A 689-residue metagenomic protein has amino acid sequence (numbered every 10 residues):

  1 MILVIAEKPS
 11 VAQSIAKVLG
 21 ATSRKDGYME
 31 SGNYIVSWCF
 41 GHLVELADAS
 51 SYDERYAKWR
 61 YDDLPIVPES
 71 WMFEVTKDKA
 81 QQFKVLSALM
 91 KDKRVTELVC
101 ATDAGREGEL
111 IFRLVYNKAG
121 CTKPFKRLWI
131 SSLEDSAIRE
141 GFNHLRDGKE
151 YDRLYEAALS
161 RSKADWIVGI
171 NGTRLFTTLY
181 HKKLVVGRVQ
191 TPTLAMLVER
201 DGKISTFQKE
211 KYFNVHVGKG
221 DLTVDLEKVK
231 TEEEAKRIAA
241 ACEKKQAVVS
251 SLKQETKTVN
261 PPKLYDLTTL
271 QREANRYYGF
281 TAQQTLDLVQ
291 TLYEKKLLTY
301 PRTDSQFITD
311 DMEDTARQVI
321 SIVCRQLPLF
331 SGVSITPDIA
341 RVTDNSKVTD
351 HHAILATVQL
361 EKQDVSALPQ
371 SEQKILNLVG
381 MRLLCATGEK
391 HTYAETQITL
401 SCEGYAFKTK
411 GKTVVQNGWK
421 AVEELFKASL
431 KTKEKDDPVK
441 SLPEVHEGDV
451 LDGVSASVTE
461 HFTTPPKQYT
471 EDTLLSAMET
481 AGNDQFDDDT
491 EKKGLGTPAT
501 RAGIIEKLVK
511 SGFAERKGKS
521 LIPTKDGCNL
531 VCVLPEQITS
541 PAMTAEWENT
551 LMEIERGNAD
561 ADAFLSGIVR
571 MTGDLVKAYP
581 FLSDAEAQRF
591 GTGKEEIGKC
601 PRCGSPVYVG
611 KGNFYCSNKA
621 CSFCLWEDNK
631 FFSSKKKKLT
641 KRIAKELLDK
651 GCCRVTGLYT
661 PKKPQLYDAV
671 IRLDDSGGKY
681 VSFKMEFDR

Functional and structural regions predicted by a protein language model:
M1, A101-A104, H181-K183, Q254-K263 (+3 more regions): Conserved short loop/turn motifs at secondary-structure junctions
M1-S162, W166, P465: Intrinsically disordered, low-complexity regulatory segments
I2-L3, M90, K118, T173 (+3 more regions): Basic, low-complexity terminal or inter-domain segments flanking catalytic cores
P9-A16, N33-V36, F40, T76-S87 (+19 more regions): Amphipathic alpha-helical transducer elements in NTP-driven molecular machines
K93, D135-V217, Q254-T258: C-terminal or mid-to-C-terminal helical accessory/interaction module adjacent to the motor/catalytic core
K149, E232-Y265, Q271: Metal- or metallocofactor-binding catalytic centers and their adjacent structured scaffolds across diverse enzyme
D221-T223, K253-Q254, C324: Phosphate-rich ligand and nucleic-acid binding surfaces
